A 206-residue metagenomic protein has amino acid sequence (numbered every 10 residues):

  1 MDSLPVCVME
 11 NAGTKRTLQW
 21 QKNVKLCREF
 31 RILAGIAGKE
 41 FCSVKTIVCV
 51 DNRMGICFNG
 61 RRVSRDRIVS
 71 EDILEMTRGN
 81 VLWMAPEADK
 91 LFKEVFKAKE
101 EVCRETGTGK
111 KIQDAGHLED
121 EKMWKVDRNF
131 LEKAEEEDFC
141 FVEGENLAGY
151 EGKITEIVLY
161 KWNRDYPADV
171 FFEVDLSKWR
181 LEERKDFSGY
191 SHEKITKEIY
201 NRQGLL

Functional and structural regions predicted by a protein language model:
M1-I32, G38: Active-site- or DNA-interface-adjacent structural scaffold in DNA-acting proteins
N11, L33-I36, E105-G107, D114: Intrinsically disordered, low-complexity segments enriched in small/polar residues
F41-L206: Enzymes that bind and transform nitrogen-containing heteroaromatic metabolites
